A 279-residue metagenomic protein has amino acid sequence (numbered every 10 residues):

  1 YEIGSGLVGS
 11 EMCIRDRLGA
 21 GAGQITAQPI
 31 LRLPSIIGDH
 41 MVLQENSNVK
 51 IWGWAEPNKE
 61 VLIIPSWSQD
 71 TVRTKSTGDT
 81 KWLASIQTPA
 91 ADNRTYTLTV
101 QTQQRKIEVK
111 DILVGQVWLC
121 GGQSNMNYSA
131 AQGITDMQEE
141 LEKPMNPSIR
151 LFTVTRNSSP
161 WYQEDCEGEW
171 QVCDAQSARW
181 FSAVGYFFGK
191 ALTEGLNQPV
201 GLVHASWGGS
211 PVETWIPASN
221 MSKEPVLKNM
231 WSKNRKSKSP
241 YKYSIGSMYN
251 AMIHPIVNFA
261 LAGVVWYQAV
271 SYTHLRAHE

Functional and structural regions predicted by a protein language model:
Y1-D16, H274-E279: Single conserved hydrophobic/aromatic residue that forms the stacking wall/gate of nucleotide- or nucleobase-binding
I3-S5, L18-A22, T77: Feature targets compositionally biased, intrinsically disordered low-complexity regions with long contiguous runs
S10-E11, R15-Q28: Bacterial Sec-dependent N-terminal signal peptides
I25-R276: Cell-envelope and extracellular/periplasmic
